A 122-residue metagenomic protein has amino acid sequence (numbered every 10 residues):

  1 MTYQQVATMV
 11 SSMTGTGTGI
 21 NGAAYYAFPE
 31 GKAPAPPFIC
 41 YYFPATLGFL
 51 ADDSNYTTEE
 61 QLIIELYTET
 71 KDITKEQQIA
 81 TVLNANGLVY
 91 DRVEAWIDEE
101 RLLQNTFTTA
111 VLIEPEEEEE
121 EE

Functional and structural regions predicted by a protein language model:
M1-A45, L50: Small/polar-rich, solvent-exposed N-terminal microdomains that initiate assembly or binding
A33, S54-T58, E99-L103: A generic structural micro-feature
L50-D53, Q77: Short, glycine/acidic-enriched capping/hinge loops at junctions between secondary-structure elements
D53, E65-T68, D98: Short secondary-structure transition/capping motifs
T58-T70, L103-I113: Oligomerization/assembly interface segments of phage tail-like spikes and tubes
E76-E122: Acidic-leaning, charged glycine-interspersed low-complexity segments
